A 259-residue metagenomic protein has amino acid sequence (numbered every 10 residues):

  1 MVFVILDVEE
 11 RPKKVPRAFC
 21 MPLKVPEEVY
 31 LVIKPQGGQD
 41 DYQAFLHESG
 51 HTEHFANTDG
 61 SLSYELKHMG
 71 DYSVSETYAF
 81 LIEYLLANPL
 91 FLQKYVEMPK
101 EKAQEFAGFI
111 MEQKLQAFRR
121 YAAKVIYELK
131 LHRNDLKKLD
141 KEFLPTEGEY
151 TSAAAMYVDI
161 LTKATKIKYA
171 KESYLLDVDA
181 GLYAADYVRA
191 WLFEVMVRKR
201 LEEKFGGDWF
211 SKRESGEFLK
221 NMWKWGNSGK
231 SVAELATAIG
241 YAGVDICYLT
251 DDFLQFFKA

Functional and structural regions predicted by a protein language model:
M1-V2, S61-H68, L92-K102, F205-R213: Short, glycine/acidic-rich hinge or "gate" loops at secondary-structure transitions that mediate conformational
M1-V25: Auxiliary, metal-adjacent structural segments of Zn-dependent hydrolase domains
P26-L46: Short pre-active-site segment immediately N-terminal to the catalytic Zn-binding motif
L31-P35, D59-D71: Short helix/strand-bridging catalytic loops that position acidic/His residues to coordinate divalent metals and engage
F45, E53, L81, Y121 (+2 more regions): C-terminal, non-catalytic "cap/extension" segments appended to globular domains
S49-Y64, I82: Catalytic Zn2+-binding segment of zinc metalloproteases
T58, M69-F106, V197: Post-HExxH zinc-binding segment in Zn-dependent metallohydrolases
Y64-Y78, Q113-Q116, D179-Y187: Active-site metal-coordination segments of metallo-dependent hydrolases
